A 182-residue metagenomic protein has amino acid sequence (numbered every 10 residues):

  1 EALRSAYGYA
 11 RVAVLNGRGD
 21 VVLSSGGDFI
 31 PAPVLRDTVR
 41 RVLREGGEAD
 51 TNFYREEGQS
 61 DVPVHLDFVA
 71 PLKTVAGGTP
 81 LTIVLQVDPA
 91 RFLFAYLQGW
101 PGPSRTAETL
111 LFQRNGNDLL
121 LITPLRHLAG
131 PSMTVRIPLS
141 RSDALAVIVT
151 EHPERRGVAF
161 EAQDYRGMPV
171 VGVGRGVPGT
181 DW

Functional and structural regions predicted by a protein language model:
A2-L3, G99: A generic secondary-structure signal
L3-Q86: Extracytoplasmic/periplasmic ligand-binding sensor regions of membrane-associated signaling proteins
L23-G27, P33-V34, T74-G179: Intrinsic low-complexity, intrinsically disordered coil/linker regions enriched in small/polar and charged residues
